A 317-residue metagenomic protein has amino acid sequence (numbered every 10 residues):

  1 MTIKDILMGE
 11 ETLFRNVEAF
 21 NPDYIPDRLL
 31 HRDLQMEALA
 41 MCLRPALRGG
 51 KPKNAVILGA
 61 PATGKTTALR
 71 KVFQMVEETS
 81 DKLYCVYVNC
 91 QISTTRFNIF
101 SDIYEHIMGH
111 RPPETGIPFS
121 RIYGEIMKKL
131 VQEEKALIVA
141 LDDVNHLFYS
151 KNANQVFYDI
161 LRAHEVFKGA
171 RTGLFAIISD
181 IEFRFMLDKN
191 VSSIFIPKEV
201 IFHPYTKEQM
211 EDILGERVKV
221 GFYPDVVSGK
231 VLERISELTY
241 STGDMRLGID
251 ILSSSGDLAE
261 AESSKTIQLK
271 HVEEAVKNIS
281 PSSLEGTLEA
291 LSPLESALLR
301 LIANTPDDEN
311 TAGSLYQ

Functional and structural regions predicted by a protein language model:
M1-P52: A short, basic N-terminal segment
L7-R15, N21, L69, I92-I213 (+4 more regions): Mid-core helix/loop region of P-loop NTP-binding domains shared across ATPases and GTPases
G50-K71, I92: Walker A/P-loop nucleotide-binding motif
N54-V56, E78-I92: Conserved catalytic segments around the Walker B and adjacent sensor/switch elements of P-loop NTPase domains
Q74-Y84, G109-P112: Post-Walker A helix-loop "phosphate-sensing" segment adjacent to the P-loop in P-loop NTPases
L258-L284: Conserved C-terminal helix/linker of AAA+ ATPases
E295-A303: Hydrophobic residues on short alpha-helical segments
P306-Q317: Terminal-proximal interaction/regulatory segments of ATP-powered molecular machines
